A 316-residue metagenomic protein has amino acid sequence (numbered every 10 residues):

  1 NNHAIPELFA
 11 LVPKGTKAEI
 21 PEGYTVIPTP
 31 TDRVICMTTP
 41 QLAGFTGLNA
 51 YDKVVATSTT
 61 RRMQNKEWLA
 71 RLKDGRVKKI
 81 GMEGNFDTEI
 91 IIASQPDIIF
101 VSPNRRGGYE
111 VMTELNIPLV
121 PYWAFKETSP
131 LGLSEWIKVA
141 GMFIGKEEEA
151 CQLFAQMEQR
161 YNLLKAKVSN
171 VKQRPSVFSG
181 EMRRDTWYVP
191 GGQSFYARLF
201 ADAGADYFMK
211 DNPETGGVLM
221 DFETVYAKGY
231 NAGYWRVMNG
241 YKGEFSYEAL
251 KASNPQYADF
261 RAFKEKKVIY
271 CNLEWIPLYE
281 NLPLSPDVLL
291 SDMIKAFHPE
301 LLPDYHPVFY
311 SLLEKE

Functional and structural regions predicted by a protein language model:
N1-E7, V12-K14, N170, F208 (+4 more regions): Residue-level signal for protein termini and structural transition zones
N2-I92, I98-N104: A short, structured surface patch at a secondary-structure boundary
A50, L115-I117, A203-G204, K264: Short, structured coil segments at secondary-structure junctions
R76, D87, I98-T186, K210-D211 (+1 more regions): Extracytoplasmic substrate-binding proteins
E89-I92, E110, E223: Alpha-helical segments flanking ligand/cofactor-binding loops in enzyme cores
L164-K251: Flexible, glycine-rich surface segments
L250-A262: Extended, charge-rich intrinsically disordered regulatory tails
